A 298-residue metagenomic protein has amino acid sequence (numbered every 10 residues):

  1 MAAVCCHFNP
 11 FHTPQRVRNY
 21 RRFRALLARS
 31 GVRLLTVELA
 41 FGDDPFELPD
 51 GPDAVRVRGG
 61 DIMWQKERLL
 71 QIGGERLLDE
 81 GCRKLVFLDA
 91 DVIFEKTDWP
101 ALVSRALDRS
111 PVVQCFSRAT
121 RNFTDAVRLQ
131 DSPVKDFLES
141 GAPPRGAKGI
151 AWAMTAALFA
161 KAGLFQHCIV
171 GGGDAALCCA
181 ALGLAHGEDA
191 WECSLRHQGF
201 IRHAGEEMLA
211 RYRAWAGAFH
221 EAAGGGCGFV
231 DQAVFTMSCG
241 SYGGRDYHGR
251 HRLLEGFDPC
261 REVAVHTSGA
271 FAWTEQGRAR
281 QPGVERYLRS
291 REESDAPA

Functional and structural regions predicted by a protein language model:
M1-A2, R24-V37, P52-D53, R83: Short loop->beta transition adjacent to catalytic acidic/histidine clusters or analogous donor-positioning motifs
M1-F23, C168-G171, A175-A298: C-terminal catalytic/acceptor-binding lobe
H7-H12, N19-Y20, L26-S30, V37-L48 (+1 more regions): A conserved acidic beta->alpha catalytic loop
F8-P10, F41-G42, V92-I93, R118-R121 (+3 more regions): Short, solvent-exposed loop/turn segments at secondary-structure junctions
E38-C82: Active-site-proximal specificity loops/subdomain of glycosyltransferases
F46-P49, W99-P100, T124-L129, G240-Y242 (+1 more regions): Short aromatic-enriched loop/helix-cap "lid" or pocket-rim segments at secondary-structure transitions that line
C82-I93: Short beta-strand-to-loop acidic/aromatic patch adjacent to the donor-nucleotide binding site
I93-L184, L195-A210, W215, E221-A222: Conserved catalytic core of nucleotide-sugar-dependent glycosyltransferases
